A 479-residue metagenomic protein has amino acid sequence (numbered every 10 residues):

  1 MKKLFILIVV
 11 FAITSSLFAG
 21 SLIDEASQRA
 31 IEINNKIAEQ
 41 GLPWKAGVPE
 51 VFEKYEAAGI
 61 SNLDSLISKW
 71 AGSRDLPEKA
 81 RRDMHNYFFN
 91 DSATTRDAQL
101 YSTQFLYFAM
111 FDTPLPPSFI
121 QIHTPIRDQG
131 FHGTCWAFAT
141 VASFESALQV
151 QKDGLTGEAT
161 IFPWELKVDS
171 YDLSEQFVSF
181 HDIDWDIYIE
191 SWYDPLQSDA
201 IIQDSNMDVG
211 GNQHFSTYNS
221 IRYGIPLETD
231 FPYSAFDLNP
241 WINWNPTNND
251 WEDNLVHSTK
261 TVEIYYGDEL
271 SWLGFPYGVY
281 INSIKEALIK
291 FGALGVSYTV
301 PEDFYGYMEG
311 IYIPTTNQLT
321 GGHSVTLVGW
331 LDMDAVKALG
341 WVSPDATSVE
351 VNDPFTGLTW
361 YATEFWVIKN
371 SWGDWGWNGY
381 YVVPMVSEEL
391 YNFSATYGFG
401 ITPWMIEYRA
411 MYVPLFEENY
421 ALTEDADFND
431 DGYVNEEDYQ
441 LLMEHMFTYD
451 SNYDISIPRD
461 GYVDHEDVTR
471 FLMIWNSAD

Functional and structural regions predicted by a protein language model:
L4-T14: Sec-dependent N-terminal signal peptides
A12, S143-S146, H445: Residue-level detector of alpha-helical secondary structure
A19-G133, A137-L173, F177, D182 (+4 more regions): Structured alpha-helical subdomains that flank or immediately precede key functional sites
I122-I126, Q149, V296, V325 (+2 more regions): Hydrophobic aliphatic residue packing
I126, Y312, V383, A426-F428 (+1 more regions): Short clusters of hydrophobic/aromatic residues that line enzyme substrate/ligand-binding pockets
F131-E145, F177-A421: Predominantly the structural core of cysteine protease catalytic domains
N419-D479: Cellulosome-associated attachment modules in secreted, modular CAZymes
